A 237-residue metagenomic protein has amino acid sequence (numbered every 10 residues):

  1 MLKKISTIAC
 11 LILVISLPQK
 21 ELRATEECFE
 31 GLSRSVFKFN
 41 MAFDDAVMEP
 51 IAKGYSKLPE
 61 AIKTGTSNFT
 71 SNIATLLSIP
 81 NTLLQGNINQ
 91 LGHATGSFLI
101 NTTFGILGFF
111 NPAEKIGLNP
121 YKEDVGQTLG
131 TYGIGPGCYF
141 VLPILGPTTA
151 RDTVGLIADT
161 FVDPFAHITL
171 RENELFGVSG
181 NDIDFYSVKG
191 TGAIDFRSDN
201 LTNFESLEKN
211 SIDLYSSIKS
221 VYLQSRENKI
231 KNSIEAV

Functional and structural regions predicted by a protein language model:
M1-I8: Bacterial N-terminal signal peptides that target proteins for export
I8-S16: Bacterial N-terminal signal peptides
L17-A24: Sec/Tat signal peptide C-region and signal peptidase I cleavage site
T25-S33: Disorder-to-helix initiation segments
A46-T64, G126: Membrane interface segments of multi-pass transport proteins and intramembrane proteases
T64-G86: A glycine-rich, hydrophobic loop/mini-helix early in the fold
N72, Q85-R151: Mid-length scaffold segments of soluble, non-membrane domains
G133-V237: A structured, mid-to-C-terminal "fold-capping" secondary-structure block
